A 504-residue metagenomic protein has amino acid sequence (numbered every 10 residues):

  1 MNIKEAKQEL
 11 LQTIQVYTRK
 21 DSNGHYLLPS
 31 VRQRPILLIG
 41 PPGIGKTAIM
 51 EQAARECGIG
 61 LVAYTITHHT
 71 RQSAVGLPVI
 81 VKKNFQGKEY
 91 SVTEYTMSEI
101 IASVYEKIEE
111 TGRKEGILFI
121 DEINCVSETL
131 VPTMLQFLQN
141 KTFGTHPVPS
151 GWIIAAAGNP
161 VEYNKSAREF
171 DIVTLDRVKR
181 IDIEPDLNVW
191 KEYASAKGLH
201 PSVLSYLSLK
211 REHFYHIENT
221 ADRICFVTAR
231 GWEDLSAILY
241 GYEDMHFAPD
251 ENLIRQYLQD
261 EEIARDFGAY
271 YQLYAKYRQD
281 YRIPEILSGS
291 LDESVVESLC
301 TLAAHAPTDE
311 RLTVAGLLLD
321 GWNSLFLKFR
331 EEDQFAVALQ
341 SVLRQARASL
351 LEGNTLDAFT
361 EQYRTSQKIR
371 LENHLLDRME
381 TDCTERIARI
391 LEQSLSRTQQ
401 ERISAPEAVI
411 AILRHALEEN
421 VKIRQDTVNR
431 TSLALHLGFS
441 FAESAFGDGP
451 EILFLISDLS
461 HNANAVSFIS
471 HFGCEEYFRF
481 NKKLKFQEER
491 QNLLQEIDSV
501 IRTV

Functional and structural regions predicted by a protein language model:
M1-E212, I217-T220: AAA+ P-loop NTPase catalytic core and its hallmark functional loops
N2, N23, N84, N124 (+14 more regions): Detector for Asparagine
Q8, Q12, V16, R55 (+19 more regions): Charged/polar, solvent-exposed surface patches and flexible loops
Q8, Q12-Q15, Q33, Q52 (+17 more regions): Residue-identity detector for glutamine
L10, I100-V104, Y242, L417 (+1 more regions): Generic hydrophobic, helix-prone segments enriched in Leu/Val/Ile
H25, H68-H69, H146, H200 (+8 more regions): Histidine (H) residue identity feature
A196-L350: Alpha-helical lid/collar subdomain of P-loop NTPases
E297-V504: Terminal-proximal interaction/regulatory segments of ATP-powered molecular machines
